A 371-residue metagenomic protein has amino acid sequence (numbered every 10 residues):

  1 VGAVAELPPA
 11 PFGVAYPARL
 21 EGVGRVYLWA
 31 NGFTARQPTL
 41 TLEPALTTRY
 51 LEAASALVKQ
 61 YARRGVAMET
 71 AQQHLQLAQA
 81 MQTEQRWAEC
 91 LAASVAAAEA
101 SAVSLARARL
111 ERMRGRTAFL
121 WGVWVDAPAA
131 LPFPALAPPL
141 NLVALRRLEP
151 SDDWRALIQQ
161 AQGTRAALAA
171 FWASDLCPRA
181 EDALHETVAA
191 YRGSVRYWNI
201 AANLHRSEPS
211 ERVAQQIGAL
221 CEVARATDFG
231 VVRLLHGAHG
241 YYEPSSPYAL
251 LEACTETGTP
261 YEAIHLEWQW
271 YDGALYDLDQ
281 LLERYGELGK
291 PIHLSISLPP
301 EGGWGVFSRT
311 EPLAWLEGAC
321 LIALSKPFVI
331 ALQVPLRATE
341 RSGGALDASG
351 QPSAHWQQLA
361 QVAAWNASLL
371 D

Functional and structural regions predicted by a protein language model:
R19-M81: Amphipathic, heptad-repeat alpha-helical segments
R109-L142, R146: Boundary/entry segment of secreted carbohydrate-active catalytic domains
G122-W124, Y197-I200, Q216-P247, P291-G302 (+1 more regions): Aromatic-lined carbohydrate-recognition surfaces of secreted/lumenal glycan-active proteins
A130-F133, Y241-G258, A274-L282: Distinct, well-ordered alpha-helical segments
P132-L184, S210-L234, L275-I296: Aromatic-lined substrate-binding rim segments of carbohydrate-active enzymes
W172-A173, A183-E211, L234-H239, A263 (+1 more regions): Active-site groove signature of glycoside hydrolases
L176-A201, R212-A226, A249-T257, P312-K326: An active-site-proximal structural segment forming one wall of the substrate-binding cleft that immediately precedes
A190, L204, E208-R212, V223 (+4 more regions): Aromatic-rich peripheral "rim/lid" segments of glycoside hydrolase catalytic domains that contact and position glycan
